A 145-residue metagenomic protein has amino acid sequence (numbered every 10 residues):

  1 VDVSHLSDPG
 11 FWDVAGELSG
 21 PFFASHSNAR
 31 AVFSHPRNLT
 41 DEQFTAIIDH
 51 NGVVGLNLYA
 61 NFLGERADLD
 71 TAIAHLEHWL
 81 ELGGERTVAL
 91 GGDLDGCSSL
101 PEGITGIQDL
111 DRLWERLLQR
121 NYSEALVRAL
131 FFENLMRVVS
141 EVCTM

Functional and structural regions predicted by a protein language model:
V1, H26, V54, D93 (+2 more regions): Conserved, mostly hydrophobic/aromatic
D2-F23, P36-N51, D70-R86: Histidine/acidic residue-rich metal-binding segments in metalloenzymes
S4-L6, H50, N57, V127 (+1 more regions): Glycoside hydrolase catalytic-domain context in secreted enzymes
L6-F11, S27-R30, Y59-N61, D93-D95: Active-site beta-loop-alpha junctions enriched in small/polar residues
H35-L39, A67-T71, P101-Q108: Alpha-helix N-cap and loop-to-helix initiation/capping positions
I48-L63, D68: A conserved active-site cap/scaffold subdomain adjacent to cofactor or substrate pockets
L58, G83-I107: Short acidic/histidine-rich active-site segments
T105-M145: Mid-to-C-terminal alpha-helical segments outside catalytic/metal-binding sites
